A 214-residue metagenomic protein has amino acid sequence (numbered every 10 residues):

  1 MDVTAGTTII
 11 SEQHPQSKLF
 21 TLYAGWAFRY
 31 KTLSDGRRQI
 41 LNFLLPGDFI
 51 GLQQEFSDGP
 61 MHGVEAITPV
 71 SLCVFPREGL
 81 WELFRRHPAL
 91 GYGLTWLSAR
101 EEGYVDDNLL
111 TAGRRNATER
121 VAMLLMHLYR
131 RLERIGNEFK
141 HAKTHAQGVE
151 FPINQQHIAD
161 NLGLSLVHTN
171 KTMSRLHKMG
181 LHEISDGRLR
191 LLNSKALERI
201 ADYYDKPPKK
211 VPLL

Functional and structural regions predicted by a protein language model:
M1-A5, H145: Short proline/glycine- and basic residue-enriched helix-capping loop/turn segments at helix->loop/beta transitions
V3, L22, L191: Conserved catalytic Walker-motif region of ABC-type ATPase nucleotide-binding domains
T7-P69: Cyclic nucleotide-binding regulatory domains
L19, F43, V74, P152 (+1 more regions): Short aromatic/basic micro-patch
A24, E78-G79, Q156, K195: Alpha-helix/helix-capping structural signal
N42-D107: Cyclic-nucleotide recognition modules
Y92-G163: Polybasic "coupling" helices that flank or enter modular domains
R131-L214: Phosphate-/nucleic-acid-contacting segments
